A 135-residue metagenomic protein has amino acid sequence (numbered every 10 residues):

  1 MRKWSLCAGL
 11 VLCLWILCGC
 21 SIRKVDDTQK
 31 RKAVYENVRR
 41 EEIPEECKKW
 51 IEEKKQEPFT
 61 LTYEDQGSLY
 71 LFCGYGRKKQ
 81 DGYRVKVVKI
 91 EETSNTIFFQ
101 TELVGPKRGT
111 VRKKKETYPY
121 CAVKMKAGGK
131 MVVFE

Functional and structural regions predicted by a protein language model:
M1-C18: Sec-dependent bacterial lipoprotein signal peptides
W4, G19-E135: Exposed, flexible binding/inhibitory loops of compact, secreted disulfide-stabilized domains
